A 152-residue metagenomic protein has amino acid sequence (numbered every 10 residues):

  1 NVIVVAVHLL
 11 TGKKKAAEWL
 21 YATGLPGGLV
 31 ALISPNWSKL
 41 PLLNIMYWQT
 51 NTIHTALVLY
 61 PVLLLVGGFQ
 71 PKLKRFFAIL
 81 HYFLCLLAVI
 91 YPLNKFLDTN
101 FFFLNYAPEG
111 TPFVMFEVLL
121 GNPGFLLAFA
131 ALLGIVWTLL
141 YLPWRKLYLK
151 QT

Functional and structural regions predicted by a protein language model:
N1-V4, L20, N51-L57: Membrane-embedded alpha-helical segments of multi-pass membrane proteins, especially the transmembrane helices
V5, A56-L73: Alpha-helical transmembrane segments in multipass membrane proteins, preferentially the mid-helix core
L10-A17, G67-F77, L147-T152: Membrane-interface helix-boundary motifs at transmembrane edges
A17-L25, Y47: Cytoplasmic-side transmembrane-helix entry/capping segments in multi-pass membrane proteins
I33-P41: Juxtamembrane "helix-exit" motif on the non-cytosolic side of transmembrane helices
I45-L59, L127: Membrane-interface loop-to-helix entry segments
F77-L84, L97-W137: Membrane-interface transmembrane-helix boundary segments in multi-pass integral membrane proteins
